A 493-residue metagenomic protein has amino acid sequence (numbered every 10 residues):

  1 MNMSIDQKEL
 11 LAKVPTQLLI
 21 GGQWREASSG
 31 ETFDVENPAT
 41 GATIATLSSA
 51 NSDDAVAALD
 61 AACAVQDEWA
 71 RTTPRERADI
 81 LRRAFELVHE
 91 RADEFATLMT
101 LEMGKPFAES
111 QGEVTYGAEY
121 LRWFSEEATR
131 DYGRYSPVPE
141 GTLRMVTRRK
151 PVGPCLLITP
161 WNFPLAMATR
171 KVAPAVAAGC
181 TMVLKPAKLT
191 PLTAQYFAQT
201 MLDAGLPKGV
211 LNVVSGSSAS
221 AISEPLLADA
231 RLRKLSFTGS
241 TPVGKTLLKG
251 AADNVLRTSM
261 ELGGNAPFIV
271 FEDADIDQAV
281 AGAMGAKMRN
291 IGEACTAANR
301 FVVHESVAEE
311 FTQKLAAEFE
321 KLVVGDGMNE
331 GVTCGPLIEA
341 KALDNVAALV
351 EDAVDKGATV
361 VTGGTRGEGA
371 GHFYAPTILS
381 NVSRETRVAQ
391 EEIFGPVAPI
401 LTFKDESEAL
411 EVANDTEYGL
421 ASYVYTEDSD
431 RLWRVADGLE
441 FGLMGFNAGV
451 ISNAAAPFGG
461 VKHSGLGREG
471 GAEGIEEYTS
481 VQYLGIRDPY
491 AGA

Functional and structural regions predicted by a protein language model:
M1-A39: Hydrophobic face of amphipathic alpha-helices that form TPR/SEL1-like repeat modules and related alpha-solenoid
G41, R77, M99, L121 (+10 more regions): Residue-level signal for inorganic ion chemistry
A42-A45, L232, I269, V323 (+3 more regions): Conserved C-terminal structural/oligomerization subdomain of aldehyde/semialdehyde dehydrogenase
A42-Y132, T142: Glycine-rich loop-to-alpha-helix module at the N-terminal edge of alpha/beta enzyme cores
I44-A50, V65-R71, L157, F268-F271 (+5 more regions): Short, well-ordered beta-strand elements within core beta-sheets of diverse protein domains
G133-Q278, F403: Rossmann-like NAD(P) dinucleotide-binding subdomain of oxidoreductase/dehydrogenase enzymes
T181-V183, V360, L443: A short hydrophobic/small-residue beta-strand
P242-S383, F446, A491-A493: ALDH superfamily catalytic-core signature
